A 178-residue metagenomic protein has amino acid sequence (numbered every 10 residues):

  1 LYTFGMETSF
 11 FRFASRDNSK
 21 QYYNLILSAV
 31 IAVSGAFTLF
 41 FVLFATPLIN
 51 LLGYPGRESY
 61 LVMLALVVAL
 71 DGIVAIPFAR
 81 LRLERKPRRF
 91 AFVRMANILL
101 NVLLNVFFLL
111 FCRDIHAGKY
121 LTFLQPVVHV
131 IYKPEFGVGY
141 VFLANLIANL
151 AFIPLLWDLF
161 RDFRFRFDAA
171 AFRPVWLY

Functional and structural regions predicted by a protein language model:
L1, G35, L39, G53-P77 (+1 more regions): Alpha-helical transmembrane segments of multi-pass membrane proteins
L1-S15, V30, V68-I76, A151 (+1 more regions): Small-residue-rich midsections of specific transmembrane alpha-helices
R12-N18, L70-R94, F160: Membrane-interface junctions at transmembrane-helix termini in multi-pass inner-membrane proteins
S15-A32, W176: Interfacial transmembrane-helix starts/ends
Q21-N24, L61-L66, L81-L109, I115-Q125: Alpha-helical transmembrane segments of multi-pass membrane transporters/permeases
S34, V68, I98-V102, N145-I153: Residue-level recognition of pore/gate-forming positions within transmembrane alpha-helices of multi-pass
A36-E58, D114-H129: Short membrane-interface helical motifs at transmembrane helix boundaries in multi-pass membrane transporters
I115-A144, A151-Y178: Interhelical loop/hinge segments that connect adjacent transmembrane helices in multipass membrane
